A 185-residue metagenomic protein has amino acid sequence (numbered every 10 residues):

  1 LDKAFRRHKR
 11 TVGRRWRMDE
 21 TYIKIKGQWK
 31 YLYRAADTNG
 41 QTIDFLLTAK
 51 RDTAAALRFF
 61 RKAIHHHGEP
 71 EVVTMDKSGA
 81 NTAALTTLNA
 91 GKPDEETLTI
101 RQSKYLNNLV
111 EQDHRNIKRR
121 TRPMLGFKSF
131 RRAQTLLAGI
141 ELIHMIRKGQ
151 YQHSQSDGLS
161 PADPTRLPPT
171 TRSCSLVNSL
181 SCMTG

Functional and structural regions predicted by a protein language model:
L1-G185: Residue-level recognition of single "structural anchor" positions that define or cap local secondary structure
